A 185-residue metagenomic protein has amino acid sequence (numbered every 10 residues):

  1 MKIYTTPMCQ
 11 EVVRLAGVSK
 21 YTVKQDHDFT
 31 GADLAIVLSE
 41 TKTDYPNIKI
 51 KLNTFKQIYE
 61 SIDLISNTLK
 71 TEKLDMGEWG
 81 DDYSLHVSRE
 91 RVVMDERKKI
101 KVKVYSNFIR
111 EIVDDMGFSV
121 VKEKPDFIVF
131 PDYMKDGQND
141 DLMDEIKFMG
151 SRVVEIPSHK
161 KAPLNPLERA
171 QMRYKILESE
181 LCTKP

Functional and structural regions predicted by a protein language model:
M1-K42: A short, structured surface patch at a secondary-structure boundary
K2-T6, L74-D136: Basic- and aromatic-lined ligand-binding clefts that recognize polyanionic substrates
V13-V18, V113-M116, G137-K147: Short, aromatic/basic amphipathic alpha-helical patches
K20, A35, N47-K49, F148 (+1 more regions): Conserved beta-strand scaffold positions in the cores of enzyme catalytic domains, especially in NTP/NDP-utilizing
K20-H27, N47-K51, G117-P125: Short hydrophobic/aromatic-enriched beta-strand-loop microsegments
H27-T43, K122-K147: Short, well-ordered secondary-structure micro-motifs within conserved domains or adaptor modules
I36-T43, I48-L74, W79: A basic- and aromatic-enriched beta-loop-alpha substructure that forms the phosphate/nucleotide- and DNA/RNA-contacting
Q57-L64, L69, D140-P185: Structured C-terminal subdomain patch of bacterial secreted/periplasmic proteins
